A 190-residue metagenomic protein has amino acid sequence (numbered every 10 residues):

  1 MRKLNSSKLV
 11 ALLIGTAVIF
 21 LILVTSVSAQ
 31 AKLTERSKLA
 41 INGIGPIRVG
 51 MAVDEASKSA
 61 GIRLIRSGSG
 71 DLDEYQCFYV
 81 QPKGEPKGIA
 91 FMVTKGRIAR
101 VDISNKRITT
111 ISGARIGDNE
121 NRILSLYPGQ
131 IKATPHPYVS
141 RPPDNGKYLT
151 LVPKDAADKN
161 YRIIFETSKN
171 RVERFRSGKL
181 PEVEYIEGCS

Functional and structural regions predicted by a protein language model:
M1-S7: N-terminal secretory signal peptides that target proteins for export/translocation
L13-V24: Bacterial N-terminal signal peptides
T25-Q30: Sec/Tat signal peptide C-region and signal peptidase I cleavage site
A31, M51-T94, R115, E120-I186: A cross-family detector of function-defining hotspots
T34-K38, N42-A56: The feature marks the first
A40-P46, R107-A114: Second-shell loop/turn segments in exported
I41, G96, V101-I103: Post-signal/leader-peptide non-cytosolic segments of secretory proteins
G188-S190: Short, solvent-exposed mixed-charge patches
